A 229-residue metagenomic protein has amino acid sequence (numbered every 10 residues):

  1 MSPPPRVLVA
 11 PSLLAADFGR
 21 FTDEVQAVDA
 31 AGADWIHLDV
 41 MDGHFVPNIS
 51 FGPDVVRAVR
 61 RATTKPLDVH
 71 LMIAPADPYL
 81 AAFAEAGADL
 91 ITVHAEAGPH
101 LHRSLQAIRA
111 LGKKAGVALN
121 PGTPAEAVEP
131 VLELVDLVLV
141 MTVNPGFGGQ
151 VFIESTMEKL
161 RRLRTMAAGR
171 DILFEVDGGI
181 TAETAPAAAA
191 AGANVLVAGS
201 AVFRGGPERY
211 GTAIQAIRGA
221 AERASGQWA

Functional and structural regions predicted by a protein language model:
M1-A15, T22-D23, E222-A229: N-terminal amphipathic alpha-helix/helix-capping segment at the start of soluble metabolic enzymes
A10, D29, W35-H37, D68 (+4 more regions): Conserved beta-strand positions in the central sheet of alpha/beta enzyme cores
S12-A16, M41-G43, M72-A76, E96-G98 (+4 more regions): Active-site beta-loop-alpha junctions enriched in small/polar residues
D17-R20, A62, P66, P78-A82 (+2 more regions): Conserved anion-binding
F21, V28, D39, F83 (+6 more regions): Conserved, mostly hydrophobic/aromatic
W35-P53, V143-G149, V202-R204: Glycine-rich, proline-tolerant flexible connector loops at the mouths of alpha/beta enzymes
H44-A76, L80, A185-A201: A short alpha/beta connector and helix-capping loop motif
I108, A189, F203-A229: C-terminal helical cap(s) of enzyme catalytic domains, especially alpha/beta-barrels
